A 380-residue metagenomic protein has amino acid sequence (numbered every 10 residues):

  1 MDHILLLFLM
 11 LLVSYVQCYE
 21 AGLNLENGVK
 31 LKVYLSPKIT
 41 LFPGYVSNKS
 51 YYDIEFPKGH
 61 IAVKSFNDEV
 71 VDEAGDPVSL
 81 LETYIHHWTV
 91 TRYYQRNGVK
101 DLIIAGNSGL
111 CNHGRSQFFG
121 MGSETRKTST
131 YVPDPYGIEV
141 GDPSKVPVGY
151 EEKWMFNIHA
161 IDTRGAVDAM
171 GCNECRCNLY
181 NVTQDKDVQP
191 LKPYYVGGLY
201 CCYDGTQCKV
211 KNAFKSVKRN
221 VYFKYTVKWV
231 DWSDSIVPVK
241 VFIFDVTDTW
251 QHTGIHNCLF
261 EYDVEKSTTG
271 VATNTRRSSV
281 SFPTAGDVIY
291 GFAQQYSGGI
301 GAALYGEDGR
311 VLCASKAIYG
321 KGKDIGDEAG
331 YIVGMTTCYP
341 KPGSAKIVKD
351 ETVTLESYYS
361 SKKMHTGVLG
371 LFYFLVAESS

Functional and structural regions predicted by a protein language model:
D2-C18: Cleavable N-terminal signal peptides of Sec/SRP-targeted secreted and luminal proteins
C18-S380: Beta-strand-centric surfaces of beta-sandwich/beta-rich domains
